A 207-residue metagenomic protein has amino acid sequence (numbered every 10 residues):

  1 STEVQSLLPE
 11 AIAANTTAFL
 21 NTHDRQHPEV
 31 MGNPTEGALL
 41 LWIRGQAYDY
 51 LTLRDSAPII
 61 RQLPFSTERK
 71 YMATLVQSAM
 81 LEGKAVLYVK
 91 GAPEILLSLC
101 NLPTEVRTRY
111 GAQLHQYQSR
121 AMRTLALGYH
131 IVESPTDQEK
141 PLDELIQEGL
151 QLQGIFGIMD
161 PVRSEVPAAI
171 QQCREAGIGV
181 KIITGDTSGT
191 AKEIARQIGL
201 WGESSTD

Functional and structural regions predicted by a protein language model:
S1-Q151, I158, Q171-Q172, V180-G199: Cytosolic catalytic regions of ATP/NTP-dependent phosphoryl-transfer enzymes
V162-Q172: The conserved cystathionine-beta-synthase
A176: Glycine-rich, often acidic-flanked micro-motifs that create phosphate/phosphodiester-binding or positioning elements
W201-D207: Conserved RecA-like helicase motor-core motifs
